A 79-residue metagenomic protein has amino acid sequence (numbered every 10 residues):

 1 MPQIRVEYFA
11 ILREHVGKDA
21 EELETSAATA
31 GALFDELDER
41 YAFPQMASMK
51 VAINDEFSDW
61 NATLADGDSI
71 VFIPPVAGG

Functional and structural regions predicted by a protein language model:
M1-G78: Ubiquitin-like/PB1-type beta-grasp interaction modules and other compact soluble beta-rich domains
